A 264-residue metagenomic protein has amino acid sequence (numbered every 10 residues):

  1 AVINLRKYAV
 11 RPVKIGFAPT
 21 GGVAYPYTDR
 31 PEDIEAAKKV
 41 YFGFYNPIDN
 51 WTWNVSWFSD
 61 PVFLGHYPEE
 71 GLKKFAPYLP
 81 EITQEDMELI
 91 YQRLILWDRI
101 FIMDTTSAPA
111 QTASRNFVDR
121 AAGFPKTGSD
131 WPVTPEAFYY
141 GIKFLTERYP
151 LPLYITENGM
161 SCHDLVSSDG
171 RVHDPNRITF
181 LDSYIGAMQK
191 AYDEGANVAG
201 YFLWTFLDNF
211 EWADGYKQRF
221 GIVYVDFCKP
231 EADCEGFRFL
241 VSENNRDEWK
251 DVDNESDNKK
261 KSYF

Functional and structural regions predicted by a protein language model:
A1-F264: Active-site region of glycoside hydrolase catalytic domains
